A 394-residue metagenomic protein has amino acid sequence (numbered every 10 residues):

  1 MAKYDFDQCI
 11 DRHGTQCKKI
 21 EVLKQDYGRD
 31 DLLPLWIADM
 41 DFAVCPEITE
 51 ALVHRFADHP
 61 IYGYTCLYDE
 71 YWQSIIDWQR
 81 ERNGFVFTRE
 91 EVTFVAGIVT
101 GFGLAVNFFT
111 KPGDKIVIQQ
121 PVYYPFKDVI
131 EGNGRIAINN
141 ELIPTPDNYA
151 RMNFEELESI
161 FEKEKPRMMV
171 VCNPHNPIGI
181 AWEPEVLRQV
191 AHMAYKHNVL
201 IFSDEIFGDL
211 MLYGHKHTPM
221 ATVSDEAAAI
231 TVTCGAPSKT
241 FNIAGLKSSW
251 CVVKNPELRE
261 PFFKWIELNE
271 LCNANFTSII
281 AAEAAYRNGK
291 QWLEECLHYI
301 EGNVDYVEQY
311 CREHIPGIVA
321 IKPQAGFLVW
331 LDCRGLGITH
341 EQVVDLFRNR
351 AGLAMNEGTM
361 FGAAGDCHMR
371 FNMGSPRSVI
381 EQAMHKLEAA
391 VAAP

Functional and structural regions predicted by a protein language model:
A2-G97, L104, A285-N288, A393-P394: N-terminal small-domain helix-loop-helix segment of the aminotransferase-like
P60-H192, D209-L210, G214-T222, V232: Conserved core of the PLP fold type I
N133, E164, K196-H197, A227 (+1 more regions): Helix C-cap/helix->beta junction micro-motif
E158, A227, G337-T339, L346-M355 (+1 more regions): PLP-dependent enzyme catalytic core of the Aspartate aminotransferase-like
D225-E301, Q309, V391-A392: Conserved core segment of the aminotransferase class I/II
E283, Y299-E308, A320-C333, G365: Conserved glycine-rich beta-strand-loop-beta hairpin in the small C-terminal domain of fold type I
